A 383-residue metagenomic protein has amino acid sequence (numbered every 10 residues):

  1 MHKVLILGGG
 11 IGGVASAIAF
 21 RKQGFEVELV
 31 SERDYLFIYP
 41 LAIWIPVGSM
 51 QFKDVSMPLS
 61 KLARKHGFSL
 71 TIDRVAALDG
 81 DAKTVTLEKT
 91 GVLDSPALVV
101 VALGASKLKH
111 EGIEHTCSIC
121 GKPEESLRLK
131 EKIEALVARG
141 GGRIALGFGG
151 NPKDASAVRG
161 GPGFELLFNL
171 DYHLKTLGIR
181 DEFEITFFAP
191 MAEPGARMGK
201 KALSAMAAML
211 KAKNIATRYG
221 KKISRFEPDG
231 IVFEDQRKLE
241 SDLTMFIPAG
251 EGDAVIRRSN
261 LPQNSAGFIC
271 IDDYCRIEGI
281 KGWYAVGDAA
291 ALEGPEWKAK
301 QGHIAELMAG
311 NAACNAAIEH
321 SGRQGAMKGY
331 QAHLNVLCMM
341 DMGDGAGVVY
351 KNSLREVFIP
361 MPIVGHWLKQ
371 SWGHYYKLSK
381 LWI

Functional and structural regions predicted by a protein language model:
M1-L5, G67-E165, N169-T176, M245: FAD-binding core/adjacent interface of flavoenzyme oxidoreductases
H2-F68, P152-A196: Beta1-alpha1 glycine-rich phosphate/pyrophosphate-binding loop at the start of Rossmann-like nucleotide-binding domains
E26-E28, K65, S69-V85, D171-C270: A Rossmann-like FAD-binding core segment of flavoenzymes
E114-G140, K238-L243, I247-L307: FAD-site-proximal beta/loop scaffold in flavoenzymes
A145-F148, E184-M191, N335-D341: Extended hydrophobic secondary-structure segments that form protein cores and membrane-embedded regions
V158-G160, A289-L334: A conserved FAD-binding loop/helix module that cradles the flavin
N311-I383: C-terminal, flexible cofactor-proximal segment of oxidoreductases
